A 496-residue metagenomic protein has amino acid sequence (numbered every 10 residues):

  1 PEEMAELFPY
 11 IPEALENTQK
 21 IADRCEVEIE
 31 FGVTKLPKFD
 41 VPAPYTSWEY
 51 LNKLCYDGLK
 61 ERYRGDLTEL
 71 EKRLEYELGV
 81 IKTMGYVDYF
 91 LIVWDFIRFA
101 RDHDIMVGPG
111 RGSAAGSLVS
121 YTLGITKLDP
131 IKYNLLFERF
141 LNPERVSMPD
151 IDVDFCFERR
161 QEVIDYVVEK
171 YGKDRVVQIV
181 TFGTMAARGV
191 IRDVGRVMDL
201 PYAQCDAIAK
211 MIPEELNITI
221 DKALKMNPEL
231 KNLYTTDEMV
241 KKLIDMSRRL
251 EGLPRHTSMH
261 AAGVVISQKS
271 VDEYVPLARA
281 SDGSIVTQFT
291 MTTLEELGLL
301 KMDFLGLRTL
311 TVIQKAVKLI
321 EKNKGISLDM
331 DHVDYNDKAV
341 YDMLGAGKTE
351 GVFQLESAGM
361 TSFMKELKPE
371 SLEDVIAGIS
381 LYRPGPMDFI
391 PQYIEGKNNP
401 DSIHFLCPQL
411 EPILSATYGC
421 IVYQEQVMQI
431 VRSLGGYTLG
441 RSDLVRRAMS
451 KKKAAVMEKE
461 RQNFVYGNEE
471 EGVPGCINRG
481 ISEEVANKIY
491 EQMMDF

Functional and structural regions predicted by a protein language model:
P1-F496: Alpha-helical scaffold/interaction cores of sigma-54-like transcription cofactors and many family A DNA polymerases
